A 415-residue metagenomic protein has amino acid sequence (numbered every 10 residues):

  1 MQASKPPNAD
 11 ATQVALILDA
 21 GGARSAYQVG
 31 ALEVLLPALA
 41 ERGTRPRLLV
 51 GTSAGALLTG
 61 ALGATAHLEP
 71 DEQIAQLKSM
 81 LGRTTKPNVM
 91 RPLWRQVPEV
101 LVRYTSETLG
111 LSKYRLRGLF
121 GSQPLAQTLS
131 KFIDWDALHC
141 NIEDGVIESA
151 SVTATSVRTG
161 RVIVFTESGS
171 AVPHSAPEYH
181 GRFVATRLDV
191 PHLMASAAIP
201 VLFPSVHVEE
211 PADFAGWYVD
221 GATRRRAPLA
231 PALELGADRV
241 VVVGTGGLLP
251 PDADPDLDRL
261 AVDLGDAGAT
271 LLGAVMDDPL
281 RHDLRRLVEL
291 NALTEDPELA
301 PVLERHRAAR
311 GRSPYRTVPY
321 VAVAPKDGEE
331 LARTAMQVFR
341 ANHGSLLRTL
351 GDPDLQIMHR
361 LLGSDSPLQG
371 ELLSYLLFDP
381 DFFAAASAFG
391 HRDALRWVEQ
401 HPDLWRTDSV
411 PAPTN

Functional and structural regions predicted by a protein language model:
M1-V14, D403, T407, P411-N415: N-terminal low-complexity/intrinsically disordered extensions
A9-I17, A23-L119, Q123, L129 (+7 more regions): Patatin-like phospholipase
A15-L18, L48-S53, S149-T155, Y320-A324: Extended hydrophobic secondary-structure segments that form protein cores and membrane-embedded regions
V89-F120, P124, L260, G268-P279 (+1 more regions): Alpha-helical membrane-targeting segments
L116, L129, T294-N415: C-terminal helical/tail subdomains of lipid-metabolizing enzymes
L116-A154, R161-F165: Active-site periphery "cap/insert" segments of enzyme catalytic domains
G145-D238, V242-V243, L248-L271, H359 (+1 more regions): Active-site gating loop/helix substructures
D254-A300, G344-L346: Acidic, Ser/Thr-rich peripheral helices and adjacent loops at domain boundaries
